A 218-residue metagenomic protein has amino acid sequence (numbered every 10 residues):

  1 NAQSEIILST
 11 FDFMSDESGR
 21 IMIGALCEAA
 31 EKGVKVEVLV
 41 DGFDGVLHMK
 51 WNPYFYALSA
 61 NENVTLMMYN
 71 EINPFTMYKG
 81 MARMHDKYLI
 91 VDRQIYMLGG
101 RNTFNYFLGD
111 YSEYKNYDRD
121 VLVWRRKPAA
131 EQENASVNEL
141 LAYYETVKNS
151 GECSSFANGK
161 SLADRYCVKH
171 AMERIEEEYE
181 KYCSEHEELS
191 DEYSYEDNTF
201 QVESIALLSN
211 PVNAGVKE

Functional and structural regions predicted by a protein language model:
N1-T65, P74-D86, V91-E218: Charged, low-complexity intrinsically disordered terminal segments
M68-N70: Short loop/edge segments at beta-strand edges and connector loops that shape dinucleotide/nucleotide cofactor-binding
